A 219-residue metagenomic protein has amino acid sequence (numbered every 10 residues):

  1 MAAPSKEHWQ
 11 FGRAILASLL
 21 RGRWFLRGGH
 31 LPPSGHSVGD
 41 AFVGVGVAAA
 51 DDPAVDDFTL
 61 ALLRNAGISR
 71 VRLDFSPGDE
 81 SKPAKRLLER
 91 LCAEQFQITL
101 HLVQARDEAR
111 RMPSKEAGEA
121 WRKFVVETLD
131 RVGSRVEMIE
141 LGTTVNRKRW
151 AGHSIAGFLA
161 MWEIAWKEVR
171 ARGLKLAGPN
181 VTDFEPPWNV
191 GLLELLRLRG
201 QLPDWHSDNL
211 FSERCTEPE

Functional and structural regions predicted by a protein language model:
M1-A66, P113-S114, K167: N-terminal carbohydrate-binding accessory modules
Q10, Q95-Q97, Q104, Q201: Residue-identity detector for glutamine
V38-E80, R86-R90, E94-H101, R131-S134: Catalytic domains of carbohydrate-active enzymes, especially glycoside hydrolases
P53-A54, E80-K82, E108-E219: Active-site cleft segment of glycoside hydrolase catalytic domains centered on the general acid/base Glu
F75, V103-A105, V181: Active-site loop/turn elements of alpha/beta-hydrolase fold enzymes, especially the short glycine-/histidine-rich
H101-V103, E140: Aromatic- and acidic-residue-enriched carbohydrate-binding clefts of CAZyme catalytic domains
